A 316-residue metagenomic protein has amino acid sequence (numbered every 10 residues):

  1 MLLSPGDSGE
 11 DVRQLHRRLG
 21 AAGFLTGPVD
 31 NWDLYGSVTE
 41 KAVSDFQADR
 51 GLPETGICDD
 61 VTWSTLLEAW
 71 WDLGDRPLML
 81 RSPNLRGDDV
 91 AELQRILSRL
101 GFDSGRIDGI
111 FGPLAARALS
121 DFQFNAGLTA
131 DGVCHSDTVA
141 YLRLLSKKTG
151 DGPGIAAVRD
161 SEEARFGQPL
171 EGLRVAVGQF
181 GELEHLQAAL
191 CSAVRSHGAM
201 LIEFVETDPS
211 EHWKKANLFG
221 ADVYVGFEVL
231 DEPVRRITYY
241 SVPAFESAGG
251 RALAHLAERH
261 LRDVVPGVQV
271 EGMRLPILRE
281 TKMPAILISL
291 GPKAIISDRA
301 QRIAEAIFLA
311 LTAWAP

Functional and structural regions predicted by a protein language model:
M1-D33, S37-V38, A48-D49, V61 (+4 more regions): Acidic, Ser/Thr/Pro/Gly-enriched interdomain connector segments
M1-D7, P28-D33, L52-P53, R76-L85 (+6 more regions): Second-shell loop/turn segments in exported
E10-R17, A21, K41-D45, D60 (+15 more regions): Solvent-exposed, polar/charged alpha-helical surfaces in well-ordered, non-transmembrane soluble domains, broadly
G20-F24, S44-L52, L67-W71, R95-F102 (+8 more regions): Sec-exported extracytoplasmic/periplasmic mature domains
W32, D108-P113, I307, T312-A313: Intrinsic disorder/low-complexity detector
Y35-R50, F111-A126, R279-I296: Acidic helix/loop microenvironments that form the catalytic cleft of cell-wall polysaccharide enzymes
D49-P77, A115-R117, D121-V158: Extracellular LysM carbohydrate-binding repeats and other cell-envelope/extracellular binding modules
P169-P316: Active-site-proximal helix/loop segments of hydrolytic enzymes
